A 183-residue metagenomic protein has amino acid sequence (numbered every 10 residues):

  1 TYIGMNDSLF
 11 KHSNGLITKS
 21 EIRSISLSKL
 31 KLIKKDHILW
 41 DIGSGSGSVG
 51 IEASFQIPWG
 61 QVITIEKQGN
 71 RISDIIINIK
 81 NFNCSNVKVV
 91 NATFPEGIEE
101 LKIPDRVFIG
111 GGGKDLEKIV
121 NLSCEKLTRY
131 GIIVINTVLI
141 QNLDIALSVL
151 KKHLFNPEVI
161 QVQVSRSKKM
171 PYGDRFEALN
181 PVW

Functional and structural regions predicted by a protein language model:
T1-K35, W40, D74-I77, N81: Class I SAM-dependent transferase core
G43: Conserved S-adenosyl-L-methionine
S46-P58: Conserved SAM-binding loop of SAM-dependent methyltransferases across substrates and taxa, primarily the Class I
W59-I63: Short beta-strand element of Class I
I65-P104: S-adenosyl-L-methionine
E66-R71, G111, D115, V138: Short beta->alpha hinge that forms the Motif I/post-I loop of the SAM-binding pocket
I103-G111, I132: Short SAM/SAH-binding signature in class I
L122-L179, W183: C-terminal substrate-binding/active-site "lid" region of AdoMet-derived donor-dependent transferases
